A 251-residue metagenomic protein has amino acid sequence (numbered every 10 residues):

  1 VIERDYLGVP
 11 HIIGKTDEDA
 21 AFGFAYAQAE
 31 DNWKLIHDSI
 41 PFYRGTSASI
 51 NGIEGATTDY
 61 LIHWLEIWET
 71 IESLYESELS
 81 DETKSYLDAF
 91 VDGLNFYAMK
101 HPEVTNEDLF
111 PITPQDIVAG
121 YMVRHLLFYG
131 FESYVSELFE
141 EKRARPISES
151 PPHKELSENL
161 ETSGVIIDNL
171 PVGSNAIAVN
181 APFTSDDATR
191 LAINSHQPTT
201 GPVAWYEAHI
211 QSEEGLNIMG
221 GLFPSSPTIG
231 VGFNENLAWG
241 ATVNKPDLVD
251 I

Functional and structural regions predicted by a protein language model:
V1-G201, E213-G215, M219-L222, S226-T228 (+1 more regions): Substrate-recognition/specificity elements adjacent to catalytic centers across diverse enzyme folds
G201-A204, D250-I251: A short secondary-structure junction signal
A208-H209: Membrane-interface interhelical loops and short amphipathic "cap" helices that link adjacent transmembrane segments
G221-I251: Conserved catalytic alpha/beta cores of large enzymes that bind or transform nucleotide phosphates and polynucleotides
